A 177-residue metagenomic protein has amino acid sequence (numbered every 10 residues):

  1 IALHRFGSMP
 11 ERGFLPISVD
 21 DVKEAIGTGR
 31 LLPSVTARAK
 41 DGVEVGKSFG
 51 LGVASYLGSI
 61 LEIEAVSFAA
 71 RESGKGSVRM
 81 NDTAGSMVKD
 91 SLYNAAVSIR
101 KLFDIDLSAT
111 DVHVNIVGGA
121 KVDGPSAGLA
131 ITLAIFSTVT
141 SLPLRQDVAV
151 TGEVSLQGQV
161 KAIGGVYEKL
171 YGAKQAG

Functional and structural regions predicted by a protein language model:
I1-S8: C-terminal helical "lid" of AAA+/P-loop NTPase domains
M9-K23, G27-G177: Peripheral, non-AAA+ core regions of ATP-driven protein-machinery
